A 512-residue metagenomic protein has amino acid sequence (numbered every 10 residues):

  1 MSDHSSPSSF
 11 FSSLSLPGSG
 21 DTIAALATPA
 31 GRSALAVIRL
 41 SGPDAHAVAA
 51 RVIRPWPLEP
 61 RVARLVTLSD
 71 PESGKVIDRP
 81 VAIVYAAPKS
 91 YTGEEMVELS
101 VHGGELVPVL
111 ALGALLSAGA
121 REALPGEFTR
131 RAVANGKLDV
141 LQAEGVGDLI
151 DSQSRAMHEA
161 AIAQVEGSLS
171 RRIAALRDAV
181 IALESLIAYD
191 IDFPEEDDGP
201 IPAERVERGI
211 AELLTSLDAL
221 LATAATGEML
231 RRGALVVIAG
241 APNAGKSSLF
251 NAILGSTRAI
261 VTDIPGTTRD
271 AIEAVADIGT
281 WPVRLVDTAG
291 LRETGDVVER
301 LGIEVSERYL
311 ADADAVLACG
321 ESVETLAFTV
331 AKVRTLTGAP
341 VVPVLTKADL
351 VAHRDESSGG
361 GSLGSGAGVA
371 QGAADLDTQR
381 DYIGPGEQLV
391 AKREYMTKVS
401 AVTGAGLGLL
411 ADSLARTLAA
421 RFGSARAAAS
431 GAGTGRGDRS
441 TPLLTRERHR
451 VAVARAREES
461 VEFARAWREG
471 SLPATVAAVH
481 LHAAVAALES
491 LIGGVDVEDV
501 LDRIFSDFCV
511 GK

Functional and structural regions predicted by a protein language model:
M1-E159, A163, G167, L336-T337 (+1 more regions): A glycine-rich (often HGG/GG-containing) alpha/beta subdomain
F11, S15-A30, R155-D277, T294 (+1 more regions): C-terminal-of-GTPase-core extension/linker across diverse P-loop GTPases
S69-D70, G74, T267-T294: Switch I (G2) and immediately adjacent beta-strands of P-loop GTPase domains
V101-G103, T288, G320-E321: Glycine-rich, N-terminal phosphate-binding loop of Rossmann-like dinucleotide-binding domains
L285, C319, V344: Generic enzyme active-site microenvironment
V297-V305: Substrate-gripping "pore-loop 1 plus following alpha2 helix"
E307-A311, L336: A short, aliphatic-rich alpha-helical micro-motif
A313-A327, V351: Conserved Switch II/interswitch segment of TRAFAC-class P-loop GTPases
